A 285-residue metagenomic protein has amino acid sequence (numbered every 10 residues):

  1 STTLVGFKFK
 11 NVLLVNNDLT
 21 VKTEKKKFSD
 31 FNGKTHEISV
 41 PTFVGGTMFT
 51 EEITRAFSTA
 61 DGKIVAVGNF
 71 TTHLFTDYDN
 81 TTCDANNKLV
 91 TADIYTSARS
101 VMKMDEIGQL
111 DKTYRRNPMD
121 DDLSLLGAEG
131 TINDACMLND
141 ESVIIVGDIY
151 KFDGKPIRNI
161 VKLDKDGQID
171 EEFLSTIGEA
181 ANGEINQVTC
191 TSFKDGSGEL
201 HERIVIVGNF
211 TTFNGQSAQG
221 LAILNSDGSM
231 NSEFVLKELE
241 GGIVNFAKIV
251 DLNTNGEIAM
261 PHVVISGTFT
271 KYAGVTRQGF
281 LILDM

Functional and structural regions predicted by a protein language model:
S1-M285: Extracytoplasmic mature domains of secreted or surface-exposed proteins
